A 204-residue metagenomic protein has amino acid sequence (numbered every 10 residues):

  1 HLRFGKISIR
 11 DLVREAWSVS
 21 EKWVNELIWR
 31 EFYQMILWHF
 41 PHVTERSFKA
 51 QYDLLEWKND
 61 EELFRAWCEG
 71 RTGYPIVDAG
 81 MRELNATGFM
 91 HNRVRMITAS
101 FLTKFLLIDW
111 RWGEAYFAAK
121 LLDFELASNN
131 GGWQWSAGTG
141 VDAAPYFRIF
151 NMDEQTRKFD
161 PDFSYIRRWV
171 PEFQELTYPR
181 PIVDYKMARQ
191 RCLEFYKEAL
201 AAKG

Functional and structural regions predicted by a protein language model:
H1-G204: C-terminal catalytic domain of photolyase/cryptochrome flavoproteins, centering on the FAD-binding pocket
